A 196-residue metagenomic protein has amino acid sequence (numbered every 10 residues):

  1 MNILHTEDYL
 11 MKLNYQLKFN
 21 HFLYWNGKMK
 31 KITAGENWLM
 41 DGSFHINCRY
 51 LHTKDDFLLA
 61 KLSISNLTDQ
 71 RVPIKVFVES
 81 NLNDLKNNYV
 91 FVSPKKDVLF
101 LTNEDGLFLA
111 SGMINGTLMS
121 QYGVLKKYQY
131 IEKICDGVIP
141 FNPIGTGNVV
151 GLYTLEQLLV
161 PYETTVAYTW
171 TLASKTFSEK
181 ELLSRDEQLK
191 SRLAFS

Functional and structural regions predicted by a protein language model:
M1-H45, S120-Q129, V160, L193-S196: An extended acidic
H21, A173-S196: Terminal connector regions
W38-L39, C48-L51, L62: Short beta-strand segments that buttress and anchor functional surface loops
I46, L58-A60, I74-V76, G151 (+2 more regions): Hydrophobic residues positioned within well-ordered beta-strands of beta-sheet architectures
C48-F57, V160: Short, solvent-exposed beta-strand/turn "edge" segments of beta-rich domains on protein surfaces
T53-V98: Acidic (Asp/Glu-rich), glycine- and aromatic
I74-S80, Y162-K175: Short, hydrophobic/aromatic-enriched beta-strand segments in well-ordered soluble domains
N88-T164: Trp/Gly-enriched beta-strand surface patches
